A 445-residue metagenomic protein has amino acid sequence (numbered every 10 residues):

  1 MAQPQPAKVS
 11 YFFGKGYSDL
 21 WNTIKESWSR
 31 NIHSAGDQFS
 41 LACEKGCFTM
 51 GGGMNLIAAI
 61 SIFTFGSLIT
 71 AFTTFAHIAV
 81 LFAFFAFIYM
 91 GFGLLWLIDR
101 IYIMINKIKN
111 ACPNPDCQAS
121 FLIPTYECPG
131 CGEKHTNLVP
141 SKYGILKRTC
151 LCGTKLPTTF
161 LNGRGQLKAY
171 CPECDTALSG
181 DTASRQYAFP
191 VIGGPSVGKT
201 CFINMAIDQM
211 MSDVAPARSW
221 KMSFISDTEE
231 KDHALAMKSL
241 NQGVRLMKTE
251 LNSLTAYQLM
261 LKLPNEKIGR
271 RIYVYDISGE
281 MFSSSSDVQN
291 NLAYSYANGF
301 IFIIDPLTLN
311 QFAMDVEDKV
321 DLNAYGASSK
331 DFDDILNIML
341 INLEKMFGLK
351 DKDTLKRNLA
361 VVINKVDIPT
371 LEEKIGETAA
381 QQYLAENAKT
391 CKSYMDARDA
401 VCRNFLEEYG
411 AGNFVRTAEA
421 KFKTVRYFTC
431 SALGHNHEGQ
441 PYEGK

Functional and structural regions predicted by a protein language model:
M1-I60, F85-T154: Basic, amphipathic N-terminal segments
I69-I88: Hydrophobic alpha-helical transmembrane segments
F92-G93, Y170-C174, T182-A188, S253-T255 (+4 more regions): Short linear interaction motifs
R100-T149, T154-S253, K262-I272: Conserved G1/Walker A P-loop phosphate-binding module
D175-S179, V244-E250, Q258-P264, S286-N291 (+2 more regions): Catalytic micro-motifs at enzyme active sites that drive phosphoryl/nucleotidyl and oxygen chemistry
G193-P195, L263-N265, S278-M281, D367 (+1 more regions): Short, flexible loop/turn elements at secondary-structure junctions
L251-L259, L263, K267-I301, L307-D318: Switch II of P-loop NTPase G domains
N298-K445: Conserved GTP-binding G-domain of TRAFAC-class P-loop NTPases and closely related GTPase folds
